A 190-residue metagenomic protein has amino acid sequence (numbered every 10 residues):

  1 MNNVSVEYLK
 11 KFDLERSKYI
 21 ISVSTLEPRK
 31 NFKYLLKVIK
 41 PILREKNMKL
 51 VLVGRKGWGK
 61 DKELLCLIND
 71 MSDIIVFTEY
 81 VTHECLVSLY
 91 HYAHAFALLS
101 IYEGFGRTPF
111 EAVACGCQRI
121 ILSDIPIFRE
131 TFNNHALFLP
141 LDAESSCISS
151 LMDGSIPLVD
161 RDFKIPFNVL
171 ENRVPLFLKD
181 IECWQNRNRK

Functional and structural regions predicted by a protein language model:
M1-K190: Carbohydrate transferase catalytic cores enriched for Leloir-type hexosyltransferases
